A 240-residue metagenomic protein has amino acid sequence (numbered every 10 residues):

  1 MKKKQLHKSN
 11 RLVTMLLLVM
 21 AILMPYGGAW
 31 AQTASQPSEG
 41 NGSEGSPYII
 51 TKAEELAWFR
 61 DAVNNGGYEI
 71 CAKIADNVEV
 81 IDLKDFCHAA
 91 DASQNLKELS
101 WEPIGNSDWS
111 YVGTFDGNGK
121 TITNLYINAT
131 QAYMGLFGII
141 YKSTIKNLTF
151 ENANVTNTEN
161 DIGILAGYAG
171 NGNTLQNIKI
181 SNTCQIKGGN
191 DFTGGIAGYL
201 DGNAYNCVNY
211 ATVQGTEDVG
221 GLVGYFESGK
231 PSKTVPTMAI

Functional and structural regions predicted by a protein language model:
K2-L16: Bacterial N-terminal signal peptides that target proteins for export
T14-Y26: Bacterial N-terminal signal peptides
A29-I240: Surface-exposed repetitive/solenoidal architectures
